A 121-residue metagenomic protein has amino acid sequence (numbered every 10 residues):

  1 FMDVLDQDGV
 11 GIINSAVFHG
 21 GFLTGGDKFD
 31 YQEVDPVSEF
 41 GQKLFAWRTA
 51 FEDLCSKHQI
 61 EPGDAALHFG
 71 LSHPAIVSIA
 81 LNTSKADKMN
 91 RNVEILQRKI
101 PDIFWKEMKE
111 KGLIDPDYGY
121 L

Functional and structural regions predicted by a protein language model:
F1-D3, F51-E52, L67, W105: Short amphipathic alpha-helical segments and helix-helix/interface helices
F1-Y31: Aromatic-lined glycan-binding groove of carbohydrate-active enzymes
Q7-G9, H73, K111: Structured helix-beta-strand junction loops
V17, D27-K99: Conserved short secondary-structure transition element at the edge of the structured enzyme core that lines
K99-K106: Short hydrophobic/aromatic-enriched beta-strand-loop microsegments
M108-D117: A short, charged, Gly/Pro-tolerant segment at domain boundaries
G119-L121: Short hydrophobic/aromatic patches at helix-to-coil boundaries
